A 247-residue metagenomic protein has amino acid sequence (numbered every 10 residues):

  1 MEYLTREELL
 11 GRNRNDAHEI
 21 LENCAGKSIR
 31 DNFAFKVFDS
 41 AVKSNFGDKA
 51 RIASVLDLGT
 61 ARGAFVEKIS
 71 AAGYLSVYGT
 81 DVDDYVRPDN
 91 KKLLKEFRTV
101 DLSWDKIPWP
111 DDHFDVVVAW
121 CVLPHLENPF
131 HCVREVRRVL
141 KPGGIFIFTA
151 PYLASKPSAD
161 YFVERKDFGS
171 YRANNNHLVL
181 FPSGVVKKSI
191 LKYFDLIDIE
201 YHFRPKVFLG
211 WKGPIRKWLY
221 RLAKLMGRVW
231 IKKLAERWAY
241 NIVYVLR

Functional and structural regions predicted by a protein language model:
M1-P110, W120, V133, A239-I242: Conserved N-terminal segment of class I S-adenosyl-L-methionine
Y3, C24, E127-E135, I145-R247: S-adenosyl-L-methionine-dependent methyltransferase catalytic module, highlighting the catalytic core
W104, P124, S155: Active-site micro-motifs of SAM-dependent methyltransferase domains
V116-E127: A short SAM/SAH-binding and catalytic strip from SAM-dependent methyltransferases
